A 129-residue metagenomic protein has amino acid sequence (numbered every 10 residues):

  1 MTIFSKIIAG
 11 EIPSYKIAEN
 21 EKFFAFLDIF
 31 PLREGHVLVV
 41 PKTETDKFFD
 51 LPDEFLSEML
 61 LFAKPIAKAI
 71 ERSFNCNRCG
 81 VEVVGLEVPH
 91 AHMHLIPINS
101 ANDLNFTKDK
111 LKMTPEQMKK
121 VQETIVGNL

Functional and structural regions predicted by a protein language model:
M1-L129: HIT superfamily nucleotide-processing domains
